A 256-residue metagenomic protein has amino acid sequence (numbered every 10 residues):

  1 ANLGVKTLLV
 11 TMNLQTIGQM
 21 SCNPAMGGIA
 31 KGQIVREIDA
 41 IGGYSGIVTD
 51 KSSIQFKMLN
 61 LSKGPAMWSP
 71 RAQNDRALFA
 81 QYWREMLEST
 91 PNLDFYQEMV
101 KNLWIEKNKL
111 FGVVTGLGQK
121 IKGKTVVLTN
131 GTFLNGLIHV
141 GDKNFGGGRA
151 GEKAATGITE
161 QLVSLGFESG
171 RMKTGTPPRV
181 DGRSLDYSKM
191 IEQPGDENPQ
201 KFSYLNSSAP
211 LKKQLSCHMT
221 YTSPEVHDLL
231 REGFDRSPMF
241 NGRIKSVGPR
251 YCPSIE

Functional and structural regions predicted by a protein language model:
N2-W104, L117, T129-T159, V163-L229 (+1 more regions): Conserved N-terminal/central alpha/beta ligand/cofactor-binding core
L93, L110, G123-K124: Local beta-strand N-terminus motif with an aromatic residue
K107-V113: Short, hydrophobic/aromatic-rich segments at coil-to-beta transitions
V114-T125: Core beta-strand elements of the Rossmann-like FAD/NAD(P) dinucleotide-binding domain in flavoenzyme oxidoreductases
V126, N130-G131, S254-E256: Core structural elements
G233-E256: Active-site helix-to-loop segments that bind/position phosphate- or nucleotide-bearing substrates and donors across
